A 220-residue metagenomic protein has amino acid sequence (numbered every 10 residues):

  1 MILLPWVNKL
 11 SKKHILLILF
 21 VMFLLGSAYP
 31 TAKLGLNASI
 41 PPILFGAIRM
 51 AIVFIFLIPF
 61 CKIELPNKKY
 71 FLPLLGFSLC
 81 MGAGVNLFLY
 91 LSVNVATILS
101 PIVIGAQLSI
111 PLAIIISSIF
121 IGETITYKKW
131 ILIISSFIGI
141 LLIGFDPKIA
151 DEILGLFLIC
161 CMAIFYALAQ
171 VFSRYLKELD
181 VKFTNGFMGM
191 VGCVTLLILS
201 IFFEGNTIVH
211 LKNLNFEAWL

Functional and structural regions predicted by a protein language model:
M1-L44, K148-Y175, V194, I198 (+1 more regions): Glycine-/small-residue-enriched transmembrane alpha-helix faces in small-molecule transporters and effluxers
K13-L17, I43-P59, G76, L132-S135 (+2 more regions): Hydrophobic alpha-helical transmembrane segments of multi-pass integral membrane proteins, especially transporters
L24-Y29, I58-A106, L142, L220: Specific transmembrane alpha-helical segments of multi-pass solute transporters/efflux pumps, especially DMT/EamA
L44-I52, M81, L91-T124: Specific alpha-helical transmembrane segments that line the substrate/conduction pathway and gating interfaces
L57, I115, I125-F145, M162-I164 (+1 more regions): Hydrophobic transmembrane alpha-helices of multi-pass small-molecule transport proteins
K62-Y70, S118-K128, S173-T184: Membrane-interface helix-boundary motifs at transmembrane edges
K68-P73, V103-A106, G122-L142, I149-L156: Loop-to-transmembrane alpha-helix entry segments
L91-T97, F145-I153, Y175, N206-L211: Membrane-interface helix caps and helix-loop-helix hairpins in membrane proteins
